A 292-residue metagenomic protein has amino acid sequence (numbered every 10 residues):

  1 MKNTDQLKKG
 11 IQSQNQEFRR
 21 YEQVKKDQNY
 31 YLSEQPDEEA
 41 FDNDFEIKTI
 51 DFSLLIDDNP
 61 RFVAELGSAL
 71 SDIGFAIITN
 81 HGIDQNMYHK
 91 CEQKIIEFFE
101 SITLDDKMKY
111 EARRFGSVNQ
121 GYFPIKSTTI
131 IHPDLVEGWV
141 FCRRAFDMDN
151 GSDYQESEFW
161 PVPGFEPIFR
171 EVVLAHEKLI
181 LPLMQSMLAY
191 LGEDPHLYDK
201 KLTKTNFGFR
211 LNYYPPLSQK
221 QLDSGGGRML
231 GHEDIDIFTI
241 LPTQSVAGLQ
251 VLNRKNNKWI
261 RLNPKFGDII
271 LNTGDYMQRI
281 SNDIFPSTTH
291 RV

Functional and structural regions predicted by a protein language model:
M1-V292: Peripheral, non-catalytic segments flanking oxidoreductase cores
